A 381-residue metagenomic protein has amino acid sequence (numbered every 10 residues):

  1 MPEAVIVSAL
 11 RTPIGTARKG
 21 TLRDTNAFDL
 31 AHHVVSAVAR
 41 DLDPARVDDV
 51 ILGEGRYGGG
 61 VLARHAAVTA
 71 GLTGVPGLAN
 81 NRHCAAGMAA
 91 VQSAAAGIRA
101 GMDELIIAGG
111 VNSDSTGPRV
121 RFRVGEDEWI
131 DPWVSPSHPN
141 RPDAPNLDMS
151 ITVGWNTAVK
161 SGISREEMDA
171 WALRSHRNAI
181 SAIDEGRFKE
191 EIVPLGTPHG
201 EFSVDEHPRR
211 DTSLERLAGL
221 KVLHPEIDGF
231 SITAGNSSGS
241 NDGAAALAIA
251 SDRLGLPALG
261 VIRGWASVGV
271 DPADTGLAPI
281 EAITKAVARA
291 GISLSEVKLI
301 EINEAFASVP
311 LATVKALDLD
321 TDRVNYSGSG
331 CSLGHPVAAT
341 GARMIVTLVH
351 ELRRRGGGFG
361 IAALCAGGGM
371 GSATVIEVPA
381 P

Functional and structural regions predicted by a protein language model:
M1-A27, V159, E215-L277, E281 (+6 more regions): Condensing-enzyme catalytic core mediating Claisen C-C bond formation in acyl metabolism
R11, D24, F28-L30, E167-L254 (+3 more regions): N-terminal extracellular/periplasmic Venus flytrap/periplasmic-binding protein-like
L22-I98, M102-L105, V111-E128, I192-V204 (+1 more regions): Conserved beta-ketoacyl condensing-enzyme motif
A27-L42, L62, A66, A90-S93 (+6 more regions): Short, well-ordered amphipathic alpha-helical segments that serve as non-catalytic structural scaffolds within diverse
G53-E104, A144-M149, D211-G239, A316-L348 (+1 more regions): Conserved catalytic cysteine-centered active-site region of acyl-thioester-dependent Claisen-condensing enzymes
L78, R82-N112, A158-F188, L247-R253 (+3 more regions): Active-site-proximal alpha-helical scaffold in enzymes
L105-T157: Flexible glycine-/small-residue-enriched beta->alpha junction loops that bind anionic phosphate/pyrophosphate groups
V153-W155, E191, P198, R263-S332: Active-site pocket-lining segment
